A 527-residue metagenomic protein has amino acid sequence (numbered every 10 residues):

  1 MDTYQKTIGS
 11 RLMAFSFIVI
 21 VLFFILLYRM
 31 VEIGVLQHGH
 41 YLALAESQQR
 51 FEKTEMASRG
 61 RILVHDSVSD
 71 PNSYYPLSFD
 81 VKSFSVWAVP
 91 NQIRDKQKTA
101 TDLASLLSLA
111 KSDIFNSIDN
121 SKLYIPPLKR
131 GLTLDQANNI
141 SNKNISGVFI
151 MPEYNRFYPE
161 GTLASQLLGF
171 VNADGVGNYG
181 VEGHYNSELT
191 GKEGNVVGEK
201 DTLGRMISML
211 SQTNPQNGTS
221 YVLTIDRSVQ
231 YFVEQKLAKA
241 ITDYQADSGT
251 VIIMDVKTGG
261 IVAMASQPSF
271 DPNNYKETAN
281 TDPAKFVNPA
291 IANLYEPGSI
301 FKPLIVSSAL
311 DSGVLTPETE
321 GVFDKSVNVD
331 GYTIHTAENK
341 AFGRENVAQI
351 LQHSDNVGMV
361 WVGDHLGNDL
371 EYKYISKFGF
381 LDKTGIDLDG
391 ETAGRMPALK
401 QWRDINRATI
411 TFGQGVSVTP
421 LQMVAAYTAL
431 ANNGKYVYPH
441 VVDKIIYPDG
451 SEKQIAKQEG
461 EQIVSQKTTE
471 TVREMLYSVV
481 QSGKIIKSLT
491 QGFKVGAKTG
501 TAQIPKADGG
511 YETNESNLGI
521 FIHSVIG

Functional and structural regions predicted by a protein language model:
M1-K276, D369-L381, S488-Q491, A497: Periplasmic/cell-envelope proteins involved in peptidoglycan metabolism and beta-lactam response
H65-D66, Y75-S78, K200-L210, V251 (+2 more regions): Beta-lactam-recognizing serine transpeptidase/beta-lactamase-like catalytic domain environment
